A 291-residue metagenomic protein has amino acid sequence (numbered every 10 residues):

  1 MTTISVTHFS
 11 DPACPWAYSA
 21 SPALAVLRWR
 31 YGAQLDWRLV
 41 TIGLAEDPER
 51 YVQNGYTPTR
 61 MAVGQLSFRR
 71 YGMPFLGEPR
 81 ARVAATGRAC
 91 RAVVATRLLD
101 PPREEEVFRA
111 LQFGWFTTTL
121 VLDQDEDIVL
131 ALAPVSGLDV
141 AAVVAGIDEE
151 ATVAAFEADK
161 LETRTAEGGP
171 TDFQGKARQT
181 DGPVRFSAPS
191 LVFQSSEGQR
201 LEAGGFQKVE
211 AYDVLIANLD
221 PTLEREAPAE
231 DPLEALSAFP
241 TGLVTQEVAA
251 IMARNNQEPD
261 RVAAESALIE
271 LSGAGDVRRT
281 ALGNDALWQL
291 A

Functional and structural regions predicted by a protein language model:
M1-T7: Extreme N-terminal starter segment of soluble prokaryotic enzymes
T3, Q34, A89, R185-A188: A structure-centric signal for secondary-structure junctions around beta-strands
H8-A13: Aromatic-flanked redox-active Cys/Sec active sites in thiol-based oxidoreductases, especially the WC-centered
C14-A17, L191: The canonical Cys-X-X-Cys-His
W16, Y56, K208: Phosphate/oxyanion-binding active-site loops and adjacent basic polyanion-contact surfaces
S19-L130, T245-A249: Structural alpha/beta surface segment adjacent to cysteine/selenocysteine redox centers across thiol/disulfide enzymes
S21-R28, F113-A291: C-terminal cap of thioredoxin/glutaredoxin-like
